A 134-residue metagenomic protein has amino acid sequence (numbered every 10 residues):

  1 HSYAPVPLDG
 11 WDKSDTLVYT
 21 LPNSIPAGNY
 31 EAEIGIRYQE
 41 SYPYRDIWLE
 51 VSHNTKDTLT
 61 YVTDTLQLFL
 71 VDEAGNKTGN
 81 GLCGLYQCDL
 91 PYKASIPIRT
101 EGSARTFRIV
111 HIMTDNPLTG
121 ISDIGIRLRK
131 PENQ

Functional and structural regions predicted by a protein language model:
H1-S52, D57: Start-of-domain marker
P5-D9, Y19-P22, N76-G79, K93-I98: Beta-strand-rich interaction surfaces with strong enrichment in secreted/lumenal proteins
P5-V6, D64-D72: Solvent-exposed serine/threonine-rich low-complexity stretches and specific carbohydrate-binding patches
T16, L66-L70, T78-A94: A beta-strand/beta-hairpin structural motif
V18-G28, A94-T100, R129-N133: Extracellular and analogous surface-interaction loops
N29-E31, D46-E50, T65, A104 (+1 more regions): Exposed beta-strand and adjacent loop surfaces of beta-rich binding modules that mediate intermolecular recognition
I47-V62, L70, I124-K130: Extended low-complexity, serine/threonine- and proline-enriched intrinsically disordered segments
R99-N116, G120-K130: Internal, hydrophobic beta-strand segments that form the core of beta-sheet-rich folds
